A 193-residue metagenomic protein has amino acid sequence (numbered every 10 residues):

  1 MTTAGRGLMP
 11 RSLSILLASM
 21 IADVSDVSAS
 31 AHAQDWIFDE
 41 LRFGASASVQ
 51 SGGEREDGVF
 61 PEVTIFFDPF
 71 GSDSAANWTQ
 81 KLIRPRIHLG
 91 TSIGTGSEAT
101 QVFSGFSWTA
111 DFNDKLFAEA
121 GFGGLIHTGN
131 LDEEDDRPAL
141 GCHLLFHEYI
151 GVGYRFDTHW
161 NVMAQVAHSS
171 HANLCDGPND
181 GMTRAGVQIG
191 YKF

Functional and structural regions predicted by a protein language model:
M1-W36: Cleavable N-terminal export/targeting peptides
I37, I83, E98, F112-D114 (+2 more regions): Short coil turns and loop connectors of transmembrane beta-barrels in diderm outer membranes and organellar homologs
L41, F70-A75, D114-A118, T158-A164: Repeated loop/turn-to-beta-strand initiation elements of outer-membrane beta-barrel proteins
L41-V49, R84-T95, V166-S170: Transmembrane beta-strand segments that form the barrel wall of outer-membrane beta-barrel proteins
V49-D57, T91-V102, F112-D114, L174-D180: Solvent-exposed loop/turn segments connecting transmembrane beta-strands in outer-membrane beta-barrel proteins
V59-I65, G181-F193: Outer-membrane beta-barrel "beta-signal"
F67-G71, T79-K81, A110-D114, F156-T158 (+1 more regions): Outer-membrane beta-barrel strand-turn architecture
E119-Y149, G153, W160-M163: Outer-membrane beta-barrel translocator/channel fold
